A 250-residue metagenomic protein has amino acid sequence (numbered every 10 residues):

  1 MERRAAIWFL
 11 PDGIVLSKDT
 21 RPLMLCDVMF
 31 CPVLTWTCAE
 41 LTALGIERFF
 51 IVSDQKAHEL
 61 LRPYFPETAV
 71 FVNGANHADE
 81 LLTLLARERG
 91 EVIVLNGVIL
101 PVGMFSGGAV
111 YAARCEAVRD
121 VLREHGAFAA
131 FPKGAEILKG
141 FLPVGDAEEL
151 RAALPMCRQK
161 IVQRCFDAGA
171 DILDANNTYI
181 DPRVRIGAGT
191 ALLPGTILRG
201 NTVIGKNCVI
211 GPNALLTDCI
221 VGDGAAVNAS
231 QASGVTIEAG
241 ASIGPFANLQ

Functional and structural regions predicted by a protein language model:
M1-N73: N-terminal glycine-rich phosphate-binding loop and ensuing alpha1 helix
M1-R4, L10, A130-Q250: Left-handed beta-helix
I7, F50, F71, I93-L95 (+3 more regions): Hydrophobic/aromatic beta-strand patches that form the interior of the parallel beta-sheet core in alpha/beta enzyme
L10-D12, D54, G74, L95-V98 (+4 more regions): Fold-independent oxyanion-binding glycine-rich loops and adjacent beta-strand/coil segments at enzyme active sites
T20, W36-C38, D79-T83, F166 (+2 more regions): A generic local structural motif
W36, E40, E80-L84, D120 (+1 more regions): Alpha-helical scaffold segments in soluble metabolic enzymes
A57-V121: Conserved beta-loop-beta/alpha segment of the NTase-like Rossmann-fold superfamily that binds/positions NTPs
E124-A130: Short alpha-helix boundary/capping and kink motifs at helix termini
